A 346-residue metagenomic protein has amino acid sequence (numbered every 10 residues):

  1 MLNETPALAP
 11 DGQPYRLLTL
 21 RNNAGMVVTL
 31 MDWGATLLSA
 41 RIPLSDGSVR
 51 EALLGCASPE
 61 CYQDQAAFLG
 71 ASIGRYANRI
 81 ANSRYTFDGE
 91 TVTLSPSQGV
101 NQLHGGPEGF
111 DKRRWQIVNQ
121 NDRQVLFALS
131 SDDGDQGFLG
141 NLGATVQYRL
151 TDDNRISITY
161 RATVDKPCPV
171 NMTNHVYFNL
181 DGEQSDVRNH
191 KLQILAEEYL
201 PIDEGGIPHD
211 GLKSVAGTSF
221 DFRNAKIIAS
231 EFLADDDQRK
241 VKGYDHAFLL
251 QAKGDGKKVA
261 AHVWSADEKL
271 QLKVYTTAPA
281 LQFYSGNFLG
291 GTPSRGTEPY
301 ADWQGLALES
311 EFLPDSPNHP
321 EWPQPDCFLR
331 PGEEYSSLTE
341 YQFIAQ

Functional and structural regions predicted by a protein language model:
M1-Q346: An exposed, glycine/acidic-rich loop-and-rim segment of catalytic or binding clefts
